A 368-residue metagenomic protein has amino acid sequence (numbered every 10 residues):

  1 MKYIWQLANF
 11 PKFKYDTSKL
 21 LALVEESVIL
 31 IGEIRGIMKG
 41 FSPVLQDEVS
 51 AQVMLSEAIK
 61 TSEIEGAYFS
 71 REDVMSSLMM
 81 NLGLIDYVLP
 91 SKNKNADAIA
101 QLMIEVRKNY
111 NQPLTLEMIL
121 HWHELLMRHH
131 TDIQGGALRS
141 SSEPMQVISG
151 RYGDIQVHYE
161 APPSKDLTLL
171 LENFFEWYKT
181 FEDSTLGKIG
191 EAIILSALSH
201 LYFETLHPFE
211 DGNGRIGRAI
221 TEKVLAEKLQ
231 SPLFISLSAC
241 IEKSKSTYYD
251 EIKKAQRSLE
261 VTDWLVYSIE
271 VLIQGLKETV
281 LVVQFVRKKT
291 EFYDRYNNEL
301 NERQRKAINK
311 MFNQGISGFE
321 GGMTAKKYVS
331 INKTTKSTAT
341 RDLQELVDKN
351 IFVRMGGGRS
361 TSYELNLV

Functional and structural regions predicted by a protein language model:
M1-V368: FIC/Doc superfamily catalytic core
